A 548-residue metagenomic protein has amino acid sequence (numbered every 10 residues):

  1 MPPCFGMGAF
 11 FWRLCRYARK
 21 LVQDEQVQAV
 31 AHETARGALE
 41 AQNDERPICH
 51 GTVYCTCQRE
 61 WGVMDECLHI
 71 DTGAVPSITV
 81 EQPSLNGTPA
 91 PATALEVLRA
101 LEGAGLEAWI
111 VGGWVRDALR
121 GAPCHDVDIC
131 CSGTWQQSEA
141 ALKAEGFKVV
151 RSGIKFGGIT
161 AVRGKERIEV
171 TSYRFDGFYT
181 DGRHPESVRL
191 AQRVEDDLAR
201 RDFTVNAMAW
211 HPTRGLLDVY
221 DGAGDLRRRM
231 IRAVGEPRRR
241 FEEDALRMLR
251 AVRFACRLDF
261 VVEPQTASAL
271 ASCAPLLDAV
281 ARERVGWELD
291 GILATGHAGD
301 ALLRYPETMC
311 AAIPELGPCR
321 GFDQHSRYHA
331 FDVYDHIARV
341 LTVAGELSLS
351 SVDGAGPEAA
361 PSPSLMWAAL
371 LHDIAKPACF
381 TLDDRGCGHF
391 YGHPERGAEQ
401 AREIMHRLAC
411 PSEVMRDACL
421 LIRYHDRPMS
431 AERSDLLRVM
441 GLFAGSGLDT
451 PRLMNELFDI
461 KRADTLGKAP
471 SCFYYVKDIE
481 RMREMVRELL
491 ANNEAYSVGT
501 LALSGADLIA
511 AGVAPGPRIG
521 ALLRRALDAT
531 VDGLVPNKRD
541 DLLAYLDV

Functional and structural regions predicted by a protein language model:
C4, R13, H32, Q42 (+1 more regions): Catalytic cores of the polymerase beta-like nucleotidyltransferase superfamily and closely associated nucleotide
R13-R16, Q28: Compositionally biased low-complexity segments, especially N-terminal hydrophobic helices that form the hydrophobic
C15, L21-V22, A38-N43: Intrinsic low-complexity, disordered N-terminal segments enriched in polar/charged/small residues
K20, D24-Q28: Residues flanking N-terminal targeting/processing segments that define the start of mature chains
